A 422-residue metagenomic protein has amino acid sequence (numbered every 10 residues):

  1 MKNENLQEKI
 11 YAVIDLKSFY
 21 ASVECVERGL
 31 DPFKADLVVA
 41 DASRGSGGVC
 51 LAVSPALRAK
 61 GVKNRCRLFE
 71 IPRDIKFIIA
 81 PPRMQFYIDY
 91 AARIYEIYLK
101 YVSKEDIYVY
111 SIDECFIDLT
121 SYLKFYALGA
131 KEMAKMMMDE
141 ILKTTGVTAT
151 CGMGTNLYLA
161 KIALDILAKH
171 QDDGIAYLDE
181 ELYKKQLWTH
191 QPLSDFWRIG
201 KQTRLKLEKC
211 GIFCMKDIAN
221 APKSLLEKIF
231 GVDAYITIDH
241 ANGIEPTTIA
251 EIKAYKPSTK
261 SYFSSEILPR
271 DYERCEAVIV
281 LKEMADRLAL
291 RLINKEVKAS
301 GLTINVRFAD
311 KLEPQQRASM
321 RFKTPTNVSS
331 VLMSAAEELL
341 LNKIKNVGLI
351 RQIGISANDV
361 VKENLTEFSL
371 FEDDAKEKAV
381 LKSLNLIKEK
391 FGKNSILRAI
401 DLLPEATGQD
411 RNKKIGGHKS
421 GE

Functional and structural regions predicted by a protein language model:
M1-I112, F116, A241: Residues that scaffold, gate, or flank divalent-cation-dependent active/transport sites
V13, L205-V347: DNA-contacting surface of Y-family translesion DNA polymerases
V23, A318, F322-E422: Acidic, metal-coordinating catalytic segment for phosphate/diphosphate chemistry, firing primarily on the Nudix
V23-C25, V49-A52, L159-L167, K209 (+2 more regions): Short acidic, glycine/serine/threonine-rich loops at helix termini
Y110-E114, G154-L157, V297-G301, G348-Q352: Short Gly/Ser/Thr- and Asp/Glu-enriched loop/turn motifs at secondary-structure junctions
I117-M138, G211: Catalytic palm subdomain of template-directed nucleic-acid polymerases, centered on the conserved carboxylate motif
K131-P192, G354: Long, highly charged, low-complexity intrinsically disordered interaction regions that mediate electrostatic DNA/RNA
